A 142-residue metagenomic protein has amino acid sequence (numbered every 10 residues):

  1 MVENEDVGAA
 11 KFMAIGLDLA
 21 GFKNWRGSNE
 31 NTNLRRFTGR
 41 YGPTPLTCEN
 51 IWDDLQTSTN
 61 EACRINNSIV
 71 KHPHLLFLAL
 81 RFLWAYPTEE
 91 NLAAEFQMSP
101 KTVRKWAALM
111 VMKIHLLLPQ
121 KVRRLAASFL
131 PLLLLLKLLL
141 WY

Functional and structural regions predicted by a protein language model:
M1-I69: Charged, often Cys/His-bearing segments associated with DNA-binding zinc-finger transcription factors
I51, L78-A79, L92-A93, K137-Y142: Short, conserved catalytic/metal-binding motifs centered on acidic residues
I65-N67, E95-W106: Short, basic interhelical loop/turn and adjoining N-cap of the next helix at nucleic-acid- or acidic-partner-contacting
I69-V70, A127: Short amphipathic alpha-helical segments embedded in low-complexity Lys/Glu-rich regions
K71-Y86: Short, amphipathic alpha-helical "recognition" segments used to contact nucleic acids or chromatin
E89: Helix-turn-helix DNA-binding elements, focusing on the entry/boundary residues of the two helices that contact DNA
R104-Y142: Active-site- or DNA-interface-adjacent structural scaffold in DNA-acting proteins
